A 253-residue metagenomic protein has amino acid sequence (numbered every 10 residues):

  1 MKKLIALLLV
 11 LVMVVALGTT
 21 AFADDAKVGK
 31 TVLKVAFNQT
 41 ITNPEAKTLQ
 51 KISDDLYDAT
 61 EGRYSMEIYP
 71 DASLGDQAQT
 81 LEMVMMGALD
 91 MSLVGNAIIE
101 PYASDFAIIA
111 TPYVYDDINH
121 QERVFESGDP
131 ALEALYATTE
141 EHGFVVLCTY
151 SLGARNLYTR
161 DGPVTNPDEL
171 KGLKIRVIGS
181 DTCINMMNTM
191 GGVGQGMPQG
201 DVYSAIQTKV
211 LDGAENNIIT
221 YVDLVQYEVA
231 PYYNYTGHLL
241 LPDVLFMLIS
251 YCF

Functional and structural regions predicted by a protein language model:
M1-V32: Short, low-complexity disordered leader/linker segments with a strong preference for bacterial N-terminal type II
D24-Q121, T139-F253: N-terminal secretory/targeting leader peptides
F125-G143: Hinge/lid segment of periplasmic solute-binding proteins
